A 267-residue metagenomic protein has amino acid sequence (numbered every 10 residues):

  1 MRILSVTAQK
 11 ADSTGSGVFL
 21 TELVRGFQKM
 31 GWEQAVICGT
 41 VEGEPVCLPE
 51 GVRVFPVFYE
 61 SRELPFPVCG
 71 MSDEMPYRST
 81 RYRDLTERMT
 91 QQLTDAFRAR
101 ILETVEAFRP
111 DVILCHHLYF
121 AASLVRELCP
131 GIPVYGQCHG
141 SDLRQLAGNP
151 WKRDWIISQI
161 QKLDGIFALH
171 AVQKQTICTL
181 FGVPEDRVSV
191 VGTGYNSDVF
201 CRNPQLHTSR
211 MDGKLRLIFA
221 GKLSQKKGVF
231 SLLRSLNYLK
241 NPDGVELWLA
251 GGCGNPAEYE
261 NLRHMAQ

Functional and structural regions predicted by a protein language model:
M1-F58, N237, N241: N-terminal subdomain of nucleotide-sugar transferases
W32, L146-N149, D186, Y195-G213: Acidic anion/phosphate-binding donor-loop and adjacent secondary structure in glycosyltransferase catalytic cores
V41-L102: A conserved catalytic-core segment of Leloir-type glycosyltransferases
T90-Q92, R98-F120: Short N-terminal targeting/anchoring amphipathic segment
V112-C115, V125-Q145: Active-site proximal beta-strand in glycosyltransferases
V172, G194: Carbohydrate-associated surface elements
S209-K227, L233-L236, L247-W248: Conserved donor-binding/catalytic core segment of Leloir-type glycosyltransferases
E246-N261: Glycosyltransferase donor-sugar binding loop
